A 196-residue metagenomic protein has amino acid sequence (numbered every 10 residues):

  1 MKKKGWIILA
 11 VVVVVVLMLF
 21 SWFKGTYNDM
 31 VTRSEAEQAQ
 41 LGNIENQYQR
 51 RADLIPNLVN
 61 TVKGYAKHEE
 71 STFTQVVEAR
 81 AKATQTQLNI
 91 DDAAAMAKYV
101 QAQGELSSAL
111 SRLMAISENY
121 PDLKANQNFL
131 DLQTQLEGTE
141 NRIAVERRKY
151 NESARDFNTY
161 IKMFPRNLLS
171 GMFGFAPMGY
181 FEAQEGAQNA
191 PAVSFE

Functional and structural regions predicted by a protein language model:
M1-E196: A helix-centric hydrophobic-segment signal that preferentially recognizes long, alpha-helical stretches used
